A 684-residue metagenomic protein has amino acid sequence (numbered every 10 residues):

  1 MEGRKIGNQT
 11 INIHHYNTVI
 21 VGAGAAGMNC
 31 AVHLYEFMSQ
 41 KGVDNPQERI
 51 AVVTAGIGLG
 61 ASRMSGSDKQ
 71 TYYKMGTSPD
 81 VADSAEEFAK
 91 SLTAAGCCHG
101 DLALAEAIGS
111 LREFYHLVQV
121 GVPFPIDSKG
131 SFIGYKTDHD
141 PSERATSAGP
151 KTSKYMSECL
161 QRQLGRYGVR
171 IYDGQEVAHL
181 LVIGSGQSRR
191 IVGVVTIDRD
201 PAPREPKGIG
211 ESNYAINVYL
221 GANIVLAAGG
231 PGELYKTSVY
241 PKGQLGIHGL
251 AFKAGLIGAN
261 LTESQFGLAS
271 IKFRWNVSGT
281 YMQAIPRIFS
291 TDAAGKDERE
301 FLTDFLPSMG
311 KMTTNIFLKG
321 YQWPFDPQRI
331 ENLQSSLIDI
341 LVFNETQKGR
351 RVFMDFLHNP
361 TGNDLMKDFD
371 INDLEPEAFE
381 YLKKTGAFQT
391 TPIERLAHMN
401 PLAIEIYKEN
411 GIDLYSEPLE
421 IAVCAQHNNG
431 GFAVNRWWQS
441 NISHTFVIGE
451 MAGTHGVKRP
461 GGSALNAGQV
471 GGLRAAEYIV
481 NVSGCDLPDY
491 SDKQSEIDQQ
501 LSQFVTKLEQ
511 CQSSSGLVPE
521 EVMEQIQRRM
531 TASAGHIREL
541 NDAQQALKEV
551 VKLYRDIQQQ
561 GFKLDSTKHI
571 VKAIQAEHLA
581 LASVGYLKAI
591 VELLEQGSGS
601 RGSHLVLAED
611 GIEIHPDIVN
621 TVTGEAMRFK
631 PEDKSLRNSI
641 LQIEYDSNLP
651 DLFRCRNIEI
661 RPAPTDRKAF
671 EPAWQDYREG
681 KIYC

Functional and structural regions predicted by a protein language model:
G3-N17, A25, H33, F37 (+12 more regions): Glycine- and aromatic-enriched mobile tails/lids
I13-Y16, E211-N223, N441: Core beta-strand elements of the Rossmann-like FAD/NAD(P) dinucleotide-binding domain in flavoenzyme oxidoreductases
V19-V21, V218-G229, T445-V447: Short hydrophobic core segments
G42-T54, N260: Short beta-strand "acidic-cap" motif of Rossmann-like dinucleotide-binding folds
T54-D83, E87-F88, Q265-A269, W275-I285: Conserved N-terminal glycine-rich FAD pyrophosphate-binding loop of Rossmann-like flavoproteins
E113-E205, Y214-A215, A227, S270-R274 (+4 more regions): Conserved redox-cofactor binding core of oxidoreductases
L220-V277, Y281, G462-Y478: Glycine-rich loop(s) and the adjacent beta-strand/alpha-helix scaffold that form part
I257-L402: An anion/pyrophosphate-binding glycine-rich loop and adjacent beta-alpha core in soluble alpha-beta enzymes
